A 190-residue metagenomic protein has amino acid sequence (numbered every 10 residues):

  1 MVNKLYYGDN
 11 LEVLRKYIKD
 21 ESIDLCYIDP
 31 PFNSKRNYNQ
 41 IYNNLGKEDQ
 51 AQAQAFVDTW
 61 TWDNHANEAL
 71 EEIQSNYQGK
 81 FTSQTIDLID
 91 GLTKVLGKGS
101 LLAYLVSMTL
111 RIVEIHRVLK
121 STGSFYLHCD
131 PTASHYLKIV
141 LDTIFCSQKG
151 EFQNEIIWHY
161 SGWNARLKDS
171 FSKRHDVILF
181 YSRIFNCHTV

Functional and structural regions predicted by a protein language model:
M1-V190: Core catalytic lobe of class I
